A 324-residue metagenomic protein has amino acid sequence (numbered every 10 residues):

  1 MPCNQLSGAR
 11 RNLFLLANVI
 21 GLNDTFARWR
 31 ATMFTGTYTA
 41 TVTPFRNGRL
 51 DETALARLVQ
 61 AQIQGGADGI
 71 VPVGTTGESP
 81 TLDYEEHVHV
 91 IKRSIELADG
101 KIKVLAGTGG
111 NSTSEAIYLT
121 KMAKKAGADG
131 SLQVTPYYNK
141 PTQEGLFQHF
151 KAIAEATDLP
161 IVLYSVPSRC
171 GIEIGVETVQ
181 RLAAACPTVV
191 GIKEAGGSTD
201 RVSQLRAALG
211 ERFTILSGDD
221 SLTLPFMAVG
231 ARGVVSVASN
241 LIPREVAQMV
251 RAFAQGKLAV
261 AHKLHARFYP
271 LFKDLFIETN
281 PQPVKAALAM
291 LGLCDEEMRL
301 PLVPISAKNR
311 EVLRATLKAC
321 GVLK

Functional and structural regions predicted by a protein language model:
L6: Cationic, low-complexity basic patches in intrinsically disordered or flexible, solvent-exposed regions
L13, A17-T32: Short, Lys/Arg-enriched N-terminal segments with co-localized hydrophobic residues within the first ~10-30 amino acids
M33-T39, T43-R46, L50-G171: Active-site beta->alpha loop and helix N-cap motifs at the rims of alpha/beta catalytic domains
G36-P44, G65-A67, T76, A228-A231 (+1 more regions): C-terminal alpha-helical cap/extension of soluble enzyme domains
L55, H87, I91, A116 (+7 more regions): A general structural signal for well-ordered alpha-helical segments in protein cores
G65, H89, R93-A98, M122 (+9 more regions): Alpha-helical structural signal in soluble globular domains
R169-F276: Catalytic alpha/beta core domains of metabolic enzymes, predominantly
